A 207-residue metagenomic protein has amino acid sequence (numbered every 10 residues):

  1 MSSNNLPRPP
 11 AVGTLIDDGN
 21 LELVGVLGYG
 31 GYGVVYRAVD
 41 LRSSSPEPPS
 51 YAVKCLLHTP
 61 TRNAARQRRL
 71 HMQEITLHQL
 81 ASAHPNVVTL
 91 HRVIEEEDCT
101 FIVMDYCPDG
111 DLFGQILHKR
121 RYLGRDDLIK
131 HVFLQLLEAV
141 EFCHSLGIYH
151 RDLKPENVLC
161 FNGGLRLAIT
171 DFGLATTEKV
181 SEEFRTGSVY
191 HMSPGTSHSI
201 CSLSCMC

Functional and structural regions predicted by a protein language model:
V24-G31, V35: Protein kinase glycine-rich loop
V34-P60: Glycine-rich ATP phosphate-binding loop
P48, L56-A81: Conserved N-lobe beta3->alphaC-helix segment of eukaryotic protein kinase catalytic domains
V93: Activation-segment/catalytic-loop signature of the eukaryotic protein kinase fold
E97-D111: Conserved short submotifs of the Hanks-type protein kinase catalytic core that shape the nucleotide-binding pocket
V132-F133: Activation segment signature within eukaryotic-like protein kinase domains
H144-F161: Catalytic-loop of the protein kinase fold
